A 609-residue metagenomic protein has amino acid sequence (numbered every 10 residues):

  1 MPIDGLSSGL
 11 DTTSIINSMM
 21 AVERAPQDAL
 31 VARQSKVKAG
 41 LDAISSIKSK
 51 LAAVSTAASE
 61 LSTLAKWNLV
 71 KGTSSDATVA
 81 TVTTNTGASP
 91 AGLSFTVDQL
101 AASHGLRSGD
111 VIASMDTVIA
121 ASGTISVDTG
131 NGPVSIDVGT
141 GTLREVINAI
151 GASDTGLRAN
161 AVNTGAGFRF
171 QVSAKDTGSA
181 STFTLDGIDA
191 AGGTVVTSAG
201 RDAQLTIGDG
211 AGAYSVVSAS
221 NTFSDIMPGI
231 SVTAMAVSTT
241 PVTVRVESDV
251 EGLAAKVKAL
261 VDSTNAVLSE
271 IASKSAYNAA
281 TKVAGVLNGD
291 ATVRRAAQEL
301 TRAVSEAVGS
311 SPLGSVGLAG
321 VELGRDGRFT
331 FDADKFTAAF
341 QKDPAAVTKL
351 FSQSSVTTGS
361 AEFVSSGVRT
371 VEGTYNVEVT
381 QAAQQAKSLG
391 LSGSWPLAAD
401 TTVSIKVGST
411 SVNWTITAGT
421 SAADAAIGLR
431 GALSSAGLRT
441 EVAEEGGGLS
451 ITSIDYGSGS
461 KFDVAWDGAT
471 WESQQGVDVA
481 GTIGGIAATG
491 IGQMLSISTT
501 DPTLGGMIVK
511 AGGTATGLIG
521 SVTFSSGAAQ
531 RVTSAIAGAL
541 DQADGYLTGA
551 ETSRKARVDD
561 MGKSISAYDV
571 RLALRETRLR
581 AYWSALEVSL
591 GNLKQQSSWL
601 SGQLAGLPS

Functional and structural regions predicted by a protein language model:
M1-S35, T56-A166, S173-E270, G289-R571 (+1 more regions): Bacterial flagellar/type III secretion structural subunits and associated motility module proteins, recognized via
V31-A65, V267-T281, I565, R571-L590: Contiguous, amphipathic alpha-helical segments that mediate oligomerization or scaffolding in large protein assemblies
A53, V111, A279-A280, G393 (+1 more regions): Sparse recognition of residues in long alpha-helices and their boundaries
A166-F168, T281: Short, conserved phosphate-binding/catalytic loop or strand-edge motifs used in phosphoryl-/nucleotidyl-transfer
A276-R294: Surface-exposed loop-to-helix/strand elements on domain peripheries
L590-S597: Hydrophobic alpha-helical segments involved in membrane association or supramolecular assembly
W599-S609: Short, charged, intrinsically disordered terminal tails
